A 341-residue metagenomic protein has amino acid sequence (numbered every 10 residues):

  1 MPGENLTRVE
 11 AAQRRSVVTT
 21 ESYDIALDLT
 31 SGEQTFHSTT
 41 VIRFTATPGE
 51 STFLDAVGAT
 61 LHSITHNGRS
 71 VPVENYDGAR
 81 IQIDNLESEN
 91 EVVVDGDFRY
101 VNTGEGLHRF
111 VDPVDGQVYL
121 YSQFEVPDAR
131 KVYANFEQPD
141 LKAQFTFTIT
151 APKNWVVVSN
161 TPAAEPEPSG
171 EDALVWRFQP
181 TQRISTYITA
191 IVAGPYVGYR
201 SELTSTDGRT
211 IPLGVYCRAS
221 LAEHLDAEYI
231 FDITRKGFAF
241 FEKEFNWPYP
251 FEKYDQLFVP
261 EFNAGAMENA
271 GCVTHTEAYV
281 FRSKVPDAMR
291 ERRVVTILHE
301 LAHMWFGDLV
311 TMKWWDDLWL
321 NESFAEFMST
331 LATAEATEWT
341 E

Functional and structural regions predicted by a protein language model:
M1-E252: Acidic/His-enriched low-complexity segments
F178, V215-E341: Hydrophobic alpha-helical and helix-loop surface patches within well-folded domains that function as non-catalytic
